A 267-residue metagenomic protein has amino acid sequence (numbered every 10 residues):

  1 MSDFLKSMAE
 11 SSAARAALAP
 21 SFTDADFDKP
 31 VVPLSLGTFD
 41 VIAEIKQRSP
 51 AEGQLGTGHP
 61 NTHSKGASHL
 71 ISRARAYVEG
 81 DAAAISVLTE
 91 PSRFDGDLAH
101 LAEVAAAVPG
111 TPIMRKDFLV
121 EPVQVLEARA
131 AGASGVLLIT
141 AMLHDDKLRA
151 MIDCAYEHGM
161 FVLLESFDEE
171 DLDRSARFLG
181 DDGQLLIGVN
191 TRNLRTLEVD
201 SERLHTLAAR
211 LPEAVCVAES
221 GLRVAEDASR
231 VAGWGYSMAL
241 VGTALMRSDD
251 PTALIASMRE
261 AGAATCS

Functional and structural regions predicted by a protein language model:
M1-I113, V120-V123, D145, C154-L185 (+7 more regions): Conserved N-terminal beta1-alpha1 strand-loop-helix module at the mouth
K116-D117, G132: Alpha-helical hinge/cap motifs
Q124-M142, L148, C154: A short alpha/beta connector and helix-capping loop motif
A133, G235-Y236: As written
